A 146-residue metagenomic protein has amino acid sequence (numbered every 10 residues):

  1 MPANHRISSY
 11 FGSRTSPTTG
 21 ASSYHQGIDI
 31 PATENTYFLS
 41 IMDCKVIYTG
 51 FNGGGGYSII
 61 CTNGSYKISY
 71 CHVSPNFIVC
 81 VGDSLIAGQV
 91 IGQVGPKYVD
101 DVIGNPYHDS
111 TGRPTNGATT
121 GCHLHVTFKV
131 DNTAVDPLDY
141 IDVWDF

Functional and structural regions predicted by a protein language model:
M1-S13, D131-F146: Intrinsically disordered, low-complexity, Pro/Ser/Thr/Asn/Gly/Ala-rich spacer/linker segments adjacent to signal
M1-Y57, A87, K97: Surface-exposed, glycine-biased beta-strand/turn segments
R6, C80-V81, A87, H123 (+1 more regions): Extracytoplasmic/secreted proteins, especially bacterial periplasmic and envelope-associated proteins
S23-Q26, S40-V81, K97-G117, H123: Zn2+-dependent peptidoglycan hydrolase active-site motif and core
T36, Y66-K67, T133: Short acidic/polar mixed-charge low-complexity motifs
I47, I91, V135-D136: Generic structural signal for well-ordered beta-strand positions
V126-V130: Short, exposed beta-strand-loop hairpins at the edges of beta-sheets in extracellular/periplasmic proteins
